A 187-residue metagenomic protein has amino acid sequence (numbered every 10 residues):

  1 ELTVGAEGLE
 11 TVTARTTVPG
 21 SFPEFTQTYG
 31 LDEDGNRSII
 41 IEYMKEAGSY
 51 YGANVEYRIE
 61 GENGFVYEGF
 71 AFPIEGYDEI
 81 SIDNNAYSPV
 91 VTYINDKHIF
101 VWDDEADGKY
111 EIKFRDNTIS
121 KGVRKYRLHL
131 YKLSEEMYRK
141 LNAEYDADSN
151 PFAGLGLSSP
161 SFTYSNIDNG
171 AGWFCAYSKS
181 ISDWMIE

Functional and structural regions predicted by a protein language model:
E1-E187: A sequence/structural signal for flexible, mid-protein segments enriched in small/helix-disrupting residues
